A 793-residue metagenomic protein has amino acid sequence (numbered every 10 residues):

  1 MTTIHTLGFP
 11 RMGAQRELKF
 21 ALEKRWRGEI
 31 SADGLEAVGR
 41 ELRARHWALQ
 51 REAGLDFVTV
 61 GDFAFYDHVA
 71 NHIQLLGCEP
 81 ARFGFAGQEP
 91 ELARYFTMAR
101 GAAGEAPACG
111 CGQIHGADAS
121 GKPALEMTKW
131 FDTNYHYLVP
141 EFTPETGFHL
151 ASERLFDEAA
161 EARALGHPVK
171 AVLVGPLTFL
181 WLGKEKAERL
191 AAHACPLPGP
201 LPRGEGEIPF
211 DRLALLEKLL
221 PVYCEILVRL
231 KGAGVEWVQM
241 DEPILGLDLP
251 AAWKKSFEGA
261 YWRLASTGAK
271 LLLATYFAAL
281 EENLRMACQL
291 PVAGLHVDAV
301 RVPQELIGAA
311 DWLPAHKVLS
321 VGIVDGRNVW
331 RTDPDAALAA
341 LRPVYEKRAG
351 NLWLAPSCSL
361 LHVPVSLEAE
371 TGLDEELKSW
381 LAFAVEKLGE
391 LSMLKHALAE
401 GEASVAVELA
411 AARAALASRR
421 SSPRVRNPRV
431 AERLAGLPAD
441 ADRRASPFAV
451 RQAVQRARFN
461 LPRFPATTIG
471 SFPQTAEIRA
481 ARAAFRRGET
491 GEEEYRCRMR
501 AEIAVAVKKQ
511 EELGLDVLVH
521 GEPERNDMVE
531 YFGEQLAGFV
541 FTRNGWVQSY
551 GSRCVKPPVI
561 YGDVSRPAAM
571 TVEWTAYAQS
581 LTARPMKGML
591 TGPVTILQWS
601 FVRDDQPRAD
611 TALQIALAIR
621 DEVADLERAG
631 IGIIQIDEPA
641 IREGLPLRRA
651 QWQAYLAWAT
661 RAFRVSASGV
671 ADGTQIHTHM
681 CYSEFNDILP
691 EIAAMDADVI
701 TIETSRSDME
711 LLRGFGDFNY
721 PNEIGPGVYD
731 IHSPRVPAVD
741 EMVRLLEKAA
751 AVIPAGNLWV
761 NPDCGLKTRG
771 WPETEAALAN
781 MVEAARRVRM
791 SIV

Functional and structural regions predicted by a protein language model:
M1-H193, I208-V793: Domain-level signal for soluble alpha/beta catalytic cores
L197, P202-E207: A cross-taxon signal for low-complexity, glycine/charged-rich
